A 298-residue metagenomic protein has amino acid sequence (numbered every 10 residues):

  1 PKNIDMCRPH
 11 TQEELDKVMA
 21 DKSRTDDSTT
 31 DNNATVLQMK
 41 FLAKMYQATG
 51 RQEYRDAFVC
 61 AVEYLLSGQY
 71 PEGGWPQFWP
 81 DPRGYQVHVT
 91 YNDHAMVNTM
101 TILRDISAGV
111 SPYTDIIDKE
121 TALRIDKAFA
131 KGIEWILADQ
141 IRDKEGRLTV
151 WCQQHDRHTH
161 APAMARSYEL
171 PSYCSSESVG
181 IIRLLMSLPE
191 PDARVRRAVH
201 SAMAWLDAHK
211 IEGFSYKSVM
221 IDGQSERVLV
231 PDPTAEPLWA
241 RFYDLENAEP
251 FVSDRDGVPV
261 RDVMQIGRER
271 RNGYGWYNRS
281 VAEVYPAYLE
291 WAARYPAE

Functional and structural regions predicted by a protein language model:
P1-D5, R55-N98, I102-L103, D118-P171: Active-site cradle of extracellular carbohydrate-active enzymes
P1-T25, Q140-K144, R268-E298: Low-complexity, Ser/Thr/Pro/Gly-enriched N-terminal "stalk/linker" regions
P1-T29, T35-D56, P82, Q86-V89 (+1 more regions): An N-terminus-focused feature that recognizes amino-terminal "leader" regions
A20-A34, R83-M96, M164-S178, L188-P191: Solvent-exposed loop and edge beta-strand segments that line ligand/cofactor-binding and catalytic clefts
L42, V62, L103, I182-L185: Hydrophobic core/packing positions within alpha-helical solenoid repeats
M45-A48, G68, I106-G109, D139 (+1 more regions): Residue-level signature of the C-terminal ends
D105-E134, R157-E169, Y173-E298: Terminal, non-catalytic domain-edge segments
